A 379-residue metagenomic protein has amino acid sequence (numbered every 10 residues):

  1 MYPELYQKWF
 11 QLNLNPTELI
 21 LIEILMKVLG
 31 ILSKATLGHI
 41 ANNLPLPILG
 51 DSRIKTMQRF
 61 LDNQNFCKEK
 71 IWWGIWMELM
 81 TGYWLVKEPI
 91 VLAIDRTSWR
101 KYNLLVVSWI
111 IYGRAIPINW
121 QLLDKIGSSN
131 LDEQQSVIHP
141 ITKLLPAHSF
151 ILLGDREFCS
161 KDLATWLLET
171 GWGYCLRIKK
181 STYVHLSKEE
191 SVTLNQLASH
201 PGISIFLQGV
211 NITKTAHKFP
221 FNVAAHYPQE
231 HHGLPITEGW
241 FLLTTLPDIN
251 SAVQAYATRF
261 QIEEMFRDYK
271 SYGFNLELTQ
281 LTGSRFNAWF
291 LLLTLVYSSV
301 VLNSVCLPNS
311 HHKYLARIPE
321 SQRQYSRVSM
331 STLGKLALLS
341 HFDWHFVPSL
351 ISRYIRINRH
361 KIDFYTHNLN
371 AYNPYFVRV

Functional and structural regions predicted by a protein language model:
M1-T36, N43, I71-W73, K87-I90 (+2 more regions): Single, function-defining residue in the core of a domain
M26, I54-R114: Active-site-proximal, Lys/Arg-enriched surface segment that forms a nucleic-acid-binding/basic interface patch
G30, L46, N63: Nucleic-acid substrate recognition interfaces
L44-T56: Short, basic interhelical loop/turn and adjoining N-cap of the next helix at nucleic-acid- or acidic-partner-contacting
